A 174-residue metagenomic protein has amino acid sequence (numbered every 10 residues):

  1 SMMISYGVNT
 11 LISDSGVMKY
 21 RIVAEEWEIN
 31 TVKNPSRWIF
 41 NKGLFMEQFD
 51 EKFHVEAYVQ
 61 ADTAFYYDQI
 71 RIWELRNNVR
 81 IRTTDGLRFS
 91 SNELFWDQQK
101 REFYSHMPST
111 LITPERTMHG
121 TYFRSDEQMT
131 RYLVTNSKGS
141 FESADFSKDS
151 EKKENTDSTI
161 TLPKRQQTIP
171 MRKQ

Functional and structural regions predicted by a protein language model:
S1-Q174: Mature-chain termini and adjacent capping regions
